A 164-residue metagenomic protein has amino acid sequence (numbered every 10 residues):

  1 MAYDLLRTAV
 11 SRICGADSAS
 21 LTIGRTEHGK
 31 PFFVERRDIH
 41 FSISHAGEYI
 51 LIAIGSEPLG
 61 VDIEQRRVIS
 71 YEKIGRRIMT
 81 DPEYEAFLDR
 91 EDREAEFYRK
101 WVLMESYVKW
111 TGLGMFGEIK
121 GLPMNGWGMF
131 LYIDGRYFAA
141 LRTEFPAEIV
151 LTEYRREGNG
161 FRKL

Functional and structural regions predicted by a protein language model:
M1-L164: Core catalytic alpha/beta fold that binds nucleotide/phospho-ligands
